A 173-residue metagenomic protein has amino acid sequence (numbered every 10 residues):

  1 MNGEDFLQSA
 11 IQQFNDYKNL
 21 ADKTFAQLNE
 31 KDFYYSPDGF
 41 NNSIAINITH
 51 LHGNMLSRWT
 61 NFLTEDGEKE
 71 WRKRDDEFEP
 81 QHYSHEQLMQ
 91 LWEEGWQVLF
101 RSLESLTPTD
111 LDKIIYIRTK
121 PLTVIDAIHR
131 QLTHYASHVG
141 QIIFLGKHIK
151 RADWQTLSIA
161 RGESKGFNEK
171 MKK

Functional and structural regions predicted by a protein language model:
M1, D75-H82: Short glycine/proline-rich turn/loop motifs
M1-Q13: Extreme N-terminal tail/first-helix region
I11-N15, D22, D32-D76, I117-K173: Short, contiguous alpha-helical
F14, K18, F25, W92 (+1 more regions): Hydrophobic alpha-helical core bundles mediating ligand binding, dimerization, or RNAP-core interactions
Q27, H50-G53, E94: Residues within well-ordered alpha-helical secondary structure of globular protein domains
Q27-Y34, S102-D112, I149-A152: Surface-exposed helix-capping loop/turn segments at secondary-structure junctions
P80-I115, I125-A136, Q141: Acidic/histidine-rich alpha-helical segments that form the ligand environment of transition-metal centers
